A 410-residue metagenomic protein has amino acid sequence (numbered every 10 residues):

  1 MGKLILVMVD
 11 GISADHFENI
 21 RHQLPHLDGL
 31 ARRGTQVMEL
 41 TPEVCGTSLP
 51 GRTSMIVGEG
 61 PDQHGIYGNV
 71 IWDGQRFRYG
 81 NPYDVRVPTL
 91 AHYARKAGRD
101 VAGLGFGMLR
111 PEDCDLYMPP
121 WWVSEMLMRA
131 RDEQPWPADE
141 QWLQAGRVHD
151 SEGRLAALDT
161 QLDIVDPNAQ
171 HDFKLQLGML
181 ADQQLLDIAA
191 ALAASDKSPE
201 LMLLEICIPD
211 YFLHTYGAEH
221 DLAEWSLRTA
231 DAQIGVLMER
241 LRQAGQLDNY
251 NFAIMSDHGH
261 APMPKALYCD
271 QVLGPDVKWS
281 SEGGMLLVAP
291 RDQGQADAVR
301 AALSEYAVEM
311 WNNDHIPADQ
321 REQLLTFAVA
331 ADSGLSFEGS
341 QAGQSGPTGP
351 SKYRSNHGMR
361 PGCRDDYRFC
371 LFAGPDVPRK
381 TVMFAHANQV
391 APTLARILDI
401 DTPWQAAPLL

Functional and structural regions predicted by a protein language model:
K3-I5, P199-L203, N251: Residue-level preference for the first positions of well-ordered beta-strands
I5-M8, H26, T229-C269, L394: Metal-dependent active-site segment of extracytoplasmic phospho-/sulfohydrolases and closely related
A14-H16, S48-L49, H64, L109-D115 (+6 more regions): Short catalytic/ligand-binding loop motif for oxyanion handling, primarily in non-cytosolic enzymes, centered on
F17-E59, Q63, A102: Short, structured active-site-proximal loop/turn typified by the sulfatase FGly-forming signature C/S-X-P-X-R
A31, A94-G98, Q246: Anion (oxyanion) recognition and catalysis
G60-G217, A391: His/Asp/Glu-rich, glycine-adjacent segments that coordinate divalent cations and/or stabilize oxyanion chemistry on
T215-D231: Active-site-proximal segments of metal-dependent phosphoesterases and phosphodiesterases across multiple
S280-D401: Active-site neighborhoods of enzymes that stabilize oxyanions during catalysis
